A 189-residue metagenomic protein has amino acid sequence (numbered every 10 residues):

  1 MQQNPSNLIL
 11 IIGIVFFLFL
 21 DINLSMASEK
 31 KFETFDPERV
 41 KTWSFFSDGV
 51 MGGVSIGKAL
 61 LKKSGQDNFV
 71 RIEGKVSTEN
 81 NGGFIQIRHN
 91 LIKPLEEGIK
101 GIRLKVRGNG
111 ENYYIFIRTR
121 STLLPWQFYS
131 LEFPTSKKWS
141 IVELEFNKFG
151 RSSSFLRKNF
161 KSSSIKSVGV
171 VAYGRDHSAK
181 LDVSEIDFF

Functional and structural regions predicted by a protein language model:
M1-I12: Bacterial N-terminal signal peptides that target proteins for export
S6-L8, L20, G52: Generic alpha-helix initiation/capping and coil-helix boundary signal
I11-D21: Bacterial N-terminal signal peptides
I22-F189: Beta-rich carbohydrate-recognition modules and glycan-binding surfaces
